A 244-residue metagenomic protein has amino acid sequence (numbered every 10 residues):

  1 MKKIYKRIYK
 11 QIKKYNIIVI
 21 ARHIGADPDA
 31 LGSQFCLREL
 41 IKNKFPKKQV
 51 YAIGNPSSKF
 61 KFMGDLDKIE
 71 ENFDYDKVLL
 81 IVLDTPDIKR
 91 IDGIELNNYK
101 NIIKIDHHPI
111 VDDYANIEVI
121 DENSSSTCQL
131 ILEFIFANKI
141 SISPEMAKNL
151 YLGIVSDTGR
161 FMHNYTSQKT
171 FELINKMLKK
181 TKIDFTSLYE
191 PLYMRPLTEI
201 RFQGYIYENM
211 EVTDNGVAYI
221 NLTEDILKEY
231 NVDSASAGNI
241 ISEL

Functional and structural regions predicted by a protein language model:
M1-K6, K89-I91, E95-I102, E122-I131: An acidic intrinsically disordered interaction segment
K2-I24, P28-K61, D65, E70-K77 (+1 more regions): Hydrophobic helix-and-loop "lid/oligomerization" segment in the mid-to-C-terminal part of catalytic domains
K2-R7, L83-D84, I135-A137: Short, motif-level signal for alpha-helix interfacial/capping segments enriched in acidic residues and aromatics/proline
C36-R38, N97-K100, I120-D121, E172: Glycine-rich, phosphate-binding/catalytic loops in enzymes
I53, I105, V119-I120, I220: Hydrophobic residues at beta-strand termini and immediately following loops that shape nucleotide-binding pockets
F62-I117: Active-site cofactor/cluster-binding pocket
H107-N175: Short alpha-helices
